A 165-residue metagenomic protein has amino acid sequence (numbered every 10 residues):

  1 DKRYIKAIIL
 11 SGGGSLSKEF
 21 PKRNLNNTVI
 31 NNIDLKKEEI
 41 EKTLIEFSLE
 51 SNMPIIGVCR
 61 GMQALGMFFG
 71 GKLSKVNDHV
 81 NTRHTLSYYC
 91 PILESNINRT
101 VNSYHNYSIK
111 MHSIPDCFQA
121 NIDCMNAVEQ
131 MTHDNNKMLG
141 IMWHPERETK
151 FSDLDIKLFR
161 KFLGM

Functional and structural regions predicted by a protein language model:
D1-K6, L10-S11, K37-M53, V76-M165: Amide-donor transfer/coupling interface in amidating biosynthetic enzymes
G14-N26: Short, flexible, mixed-charge acidic loops at enzyme active sites
S15, M62, P145-R147: Short, glycine/serine-rich, charged loops/turns that create anion-binding and catalytic segments at active sites
K18-P21, L65-F68, K150: Short glycine-/acidic-enriched loop or helix-start segments at secondary-structure transitions that form or flank
N26-I40: Glycine/small-residue-rich loop that forms an oxyanion/phosphate-binding "nest" at active or ligand-binding sites
F47-F69: Catalytic nucleophile loop
G70-S74: Post-Walker A helix-loop "phosphate-sensing" segment adjacent to the P-loop in P-loop NTPases
